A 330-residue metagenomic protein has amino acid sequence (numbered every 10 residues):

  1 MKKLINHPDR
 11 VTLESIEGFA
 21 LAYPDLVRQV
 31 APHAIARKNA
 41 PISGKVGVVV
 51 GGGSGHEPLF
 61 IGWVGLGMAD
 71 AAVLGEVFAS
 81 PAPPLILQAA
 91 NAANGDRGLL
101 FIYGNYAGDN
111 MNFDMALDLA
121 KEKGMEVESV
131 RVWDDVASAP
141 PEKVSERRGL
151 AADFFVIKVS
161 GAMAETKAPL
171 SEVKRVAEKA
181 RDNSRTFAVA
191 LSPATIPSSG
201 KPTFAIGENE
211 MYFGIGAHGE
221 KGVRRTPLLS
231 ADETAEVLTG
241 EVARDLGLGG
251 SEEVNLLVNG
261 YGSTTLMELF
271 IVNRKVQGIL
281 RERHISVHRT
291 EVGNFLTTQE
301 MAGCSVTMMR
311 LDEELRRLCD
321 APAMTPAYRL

Functional and structural regions predicted by a protein language model:
M1-V48, E313-L330: N-terminal amphipathic/basic leader segments beginning at the initiator methionine
K2, V46-G53, A69-A72, G98-A107 (+4 more regions): Short glycine-rich or small-residue beta-strand-to-loop segments that form or flank ligand, phosphate, metal/Fe-S
H56, G65-D96: Glycine-rich oxoanion-binding loops at beta->alpha junctions
A72-V77, K121-E146, E282-V287: Short, acidic/small-residue loops that bind anionic groups at enzyme active sites
N110-K123, K143, E268-R274: Short Gly/Thr/Asp-enriched flexible loops that form oxyanion-binding sites at enzyme active sites
R131-E172, V176-N183: Short alpha-helices
T166-I271: Mixed-charge interfacial surface used for oligomerization/domain docking and macromolecular partner engagement
E241-L330: C-terminal non-catalytic interaction/assembly regions of soluble proteins
